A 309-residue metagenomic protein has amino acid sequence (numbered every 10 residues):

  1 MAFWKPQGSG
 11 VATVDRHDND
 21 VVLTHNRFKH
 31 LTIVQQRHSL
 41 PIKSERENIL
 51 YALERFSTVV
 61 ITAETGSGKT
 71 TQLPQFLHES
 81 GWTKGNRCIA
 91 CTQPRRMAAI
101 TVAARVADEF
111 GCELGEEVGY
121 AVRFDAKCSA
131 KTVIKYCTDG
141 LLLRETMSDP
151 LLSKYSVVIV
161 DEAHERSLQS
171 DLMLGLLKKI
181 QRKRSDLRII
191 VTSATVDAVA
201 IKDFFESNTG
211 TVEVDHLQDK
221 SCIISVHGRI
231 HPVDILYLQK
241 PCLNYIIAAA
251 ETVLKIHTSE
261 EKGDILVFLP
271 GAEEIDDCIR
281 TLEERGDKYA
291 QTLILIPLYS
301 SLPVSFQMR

Functional and structural regions predicted by a protein language model:
M1-R309: P-loop NTPase motor module signature
